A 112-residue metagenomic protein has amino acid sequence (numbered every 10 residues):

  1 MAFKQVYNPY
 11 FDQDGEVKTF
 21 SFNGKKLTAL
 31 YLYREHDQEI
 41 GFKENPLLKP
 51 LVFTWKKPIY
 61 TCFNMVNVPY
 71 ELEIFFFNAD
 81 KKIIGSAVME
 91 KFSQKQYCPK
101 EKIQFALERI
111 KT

Functional and structural regions predicted by a protein language model:
A2-T112: Compact, glycine-rich, soluble single-domain proteins
